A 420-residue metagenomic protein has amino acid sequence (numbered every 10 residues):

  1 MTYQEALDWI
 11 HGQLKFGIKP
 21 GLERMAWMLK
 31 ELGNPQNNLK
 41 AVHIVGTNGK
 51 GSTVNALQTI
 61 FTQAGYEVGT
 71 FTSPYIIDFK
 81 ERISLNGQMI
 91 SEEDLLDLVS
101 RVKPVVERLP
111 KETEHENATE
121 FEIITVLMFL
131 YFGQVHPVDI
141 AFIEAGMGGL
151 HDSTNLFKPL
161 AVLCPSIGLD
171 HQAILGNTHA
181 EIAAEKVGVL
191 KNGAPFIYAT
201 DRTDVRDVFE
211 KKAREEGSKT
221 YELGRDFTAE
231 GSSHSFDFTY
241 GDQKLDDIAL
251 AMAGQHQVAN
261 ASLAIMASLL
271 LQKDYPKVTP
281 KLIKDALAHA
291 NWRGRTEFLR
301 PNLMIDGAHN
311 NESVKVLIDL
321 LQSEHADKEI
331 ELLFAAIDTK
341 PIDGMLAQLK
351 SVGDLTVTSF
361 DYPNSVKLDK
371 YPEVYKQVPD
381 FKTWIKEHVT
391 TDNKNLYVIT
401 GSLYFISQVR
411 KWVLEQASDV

Functional and structural regions predicted by a protein language model:
M1-G46, T53-Y66, F71, E107-E116: Short functional linear segments
L29, N34-Q36, Q63-F157: ATP-dependent carboxylate-amine ligase catalytic core
L57, L150-L160, R410-W412: Short Gly/Thr/Asp-enriched flexible loops that form oxyanion-binding sites at enzyme active sites
L57, M128, F209: Aromatic/hydrophobic pocket-lining residues that form π-stacking "cages" and hydrophobic walls in ligand
L109-T113, P137-I140, E144, P159-D247 (+2 more regions): Acidic, Mg2+-coordinating active-site environments of NTP-dependent enzymes
V135, I140-I143, D152-L156, L160-L163 (+3 more regions): Nucleotide phosphate-binding/pyrophosphate-handling subdomain across enzymes that bind or process nucleotide phosphates
R202-G217, K340-L396: C-terminal helical cap/extension that packs against the catalytic core of soluble nucleotide-cofactor enzymes
W384-L414: A glycine-rich beta-strand to alpha-helix segment that forms a phosphate/ribose-binding loop at ligand/cofactor sites
